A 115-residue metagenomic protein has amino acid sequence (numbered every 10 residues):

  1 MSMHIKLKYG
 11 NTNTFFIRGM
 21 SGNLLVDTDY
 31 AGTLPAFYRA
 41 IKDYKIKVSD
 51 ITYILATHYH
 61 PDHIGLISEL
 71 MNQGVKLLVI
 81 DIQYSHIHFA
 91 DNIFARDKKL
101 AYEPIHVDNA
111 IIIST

Functional and structural regions predicted by a protein language model:
M1-Y44: Conserved beta-strand hairpin/beta-sheet module of binuclear metal-dependent hydrolase folds, prominently
H4, V75, D108-A110: Short, conserved active-site loop motifs that form the nucleotide-linked donor/cofactor pocket
K8-G10, M71, A110-I111: Short solvent-exposed loop/turn micro-motifs enriched in small/polar/acidic residues
T12, G32, P61-D62, S85: Short alpha-helical
L24-V26, L77, T115: Short hydrophobic-aromatic micro-motifs
P35-V79: Active-site metal-binding motif and surrounding structural segment of the metallo-beta-lactamase
Q83-T115: Metallo-beta-lactamase
